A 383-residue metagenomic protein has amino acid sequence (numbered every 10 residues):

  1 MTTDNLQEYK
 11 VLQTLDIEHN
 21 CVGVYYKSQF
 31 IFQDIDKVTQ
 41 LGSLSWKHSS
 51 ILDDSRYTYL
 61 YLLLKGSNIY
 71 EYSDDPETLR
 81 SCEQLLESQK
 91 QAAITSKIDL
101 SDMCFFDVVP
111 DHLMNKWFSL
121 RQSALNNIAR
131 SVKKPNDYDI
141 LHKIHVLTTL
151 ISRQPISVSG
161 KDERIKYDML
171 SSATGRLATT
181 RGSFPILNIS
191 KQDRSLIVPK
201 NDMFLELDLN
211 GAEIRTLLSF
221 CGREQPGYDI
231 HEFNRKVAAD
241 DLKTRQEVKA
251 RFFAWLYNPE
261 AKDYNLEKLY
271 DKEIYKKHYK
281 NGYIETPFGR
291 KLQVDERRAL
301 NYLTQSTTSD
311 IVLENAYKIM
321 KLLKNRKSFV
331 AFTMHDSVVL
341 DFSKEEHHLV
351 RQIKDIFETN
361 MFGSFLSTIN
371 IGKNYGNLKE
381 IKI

Functional and structural regions predicted by a protein language model:
T2-K116, G182-A299: Helical catalytic core of nucleic-acid polymerases
K116-E163, A239: Duplex nucleic acid-engaging cores and interfaces of nucleic-acid transaction enzymes
E163-S195: Charged, flexible boundary elements
E206-L209, F252, F329-S343: Catalytic palm active-site di-aspartate
Y257, Y317-K324, V339, S343: Hydrophobic alpha-helix feature that most strongly marks membrane-spanning transmembrane helices and their immediate
D295-N315: Short glycine-/aliphatic-rich beta-strand segments at the starts of folded cytosolic domains
I311-M334: Active-site palm subdomain of RNA-directed nucleic acid polymerases
K344-I383: Polymerase palm active-site segment centered on the conserved acidic dipeptide of motif C
